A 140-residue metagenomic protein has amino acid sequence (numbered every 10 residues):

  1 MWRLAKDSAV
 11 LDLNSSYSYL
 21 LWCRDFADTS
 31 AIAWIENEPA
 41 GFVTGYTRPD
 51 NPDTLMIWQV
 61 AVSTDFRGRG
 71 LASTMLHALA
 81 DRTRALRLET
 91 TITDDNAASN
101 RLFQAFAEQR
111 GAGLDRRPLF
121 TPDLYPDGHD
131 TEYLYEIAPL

Functional and structural regions predicted by a protein language model:
M1-V10, L140: A short, well-structured alpha-helix characteristic of acyl/acetyltransferase catalytic modules
K6-P39, T44: Active-site rim helix/loop that mediates acceptor-substrate recognition in acyltransferases
T47-P49: A short acidic/small-residue loop/turn micro-motif
D53-T64: Conserved acetyl-CoA binding element of GNAT-fold acetyltransferases
V62, G68-D81, R101-A105: Conserved acetyl-CoA-binding loop-helix of GNAT-fold acetyltransferases
S73, D94-R117, P126: Conserved active-site alpha-helix within GNAT-family acetyltransferase domains
R82-A98: Conserved GNAT acetyl-CoA-binding A-motif
R110-L140: C-terminal "cap" of GNAT-fold acetyltransferases
